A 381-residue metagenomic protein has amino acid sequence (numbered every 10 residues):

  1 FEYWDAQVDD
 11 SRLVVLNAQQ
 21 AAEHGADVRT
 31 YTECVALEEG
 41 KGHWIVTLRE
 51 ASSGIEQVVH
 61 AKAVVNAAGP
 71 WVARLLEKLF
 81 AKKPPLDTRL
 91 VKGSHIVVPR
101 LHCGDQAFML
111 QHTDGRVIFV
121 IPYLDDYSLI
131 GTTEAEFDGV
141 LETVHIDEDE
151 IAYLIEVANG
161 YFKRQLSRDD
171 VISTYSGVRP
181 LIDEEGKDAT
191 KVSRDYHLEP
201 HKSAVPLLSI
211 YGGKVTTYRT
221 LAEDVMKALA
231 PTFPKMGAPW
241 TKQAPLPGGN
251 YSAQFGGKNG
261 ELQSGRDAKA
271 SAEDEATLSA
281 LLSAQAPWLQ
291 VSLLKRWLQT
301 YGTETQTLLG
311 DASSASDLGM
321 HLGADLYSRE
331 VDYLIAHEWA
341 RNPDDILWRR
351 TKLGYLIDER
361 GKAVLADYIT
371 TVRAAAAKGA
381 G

Functional and structural regions predicted by a protein language model:
F1-G25: Rossmann-like flavin
D10-R12, Q20, F80, P85-L90 (+14 more regions): C-terminal catalytic lobe of FAD-dependent flavoproteins
D27-R29, I172: General small-molecule cofactor/ligand-binding pocket signal
T30-W44: A conserved short coil-to-beta-strand element within the FAD-binding core of flavoproteins
G54-A63: Core beta-strand elements of the Rossmann-like FAD/NAD(P) dinucleotide-binding domain in flavoenzyme oxidoreductases
N66-A81: Flavin (primarily FAD) binding-site architecture
Y355-R360, V364, A374-G381: C-terminal amphipathic alpha-helical interaction region
